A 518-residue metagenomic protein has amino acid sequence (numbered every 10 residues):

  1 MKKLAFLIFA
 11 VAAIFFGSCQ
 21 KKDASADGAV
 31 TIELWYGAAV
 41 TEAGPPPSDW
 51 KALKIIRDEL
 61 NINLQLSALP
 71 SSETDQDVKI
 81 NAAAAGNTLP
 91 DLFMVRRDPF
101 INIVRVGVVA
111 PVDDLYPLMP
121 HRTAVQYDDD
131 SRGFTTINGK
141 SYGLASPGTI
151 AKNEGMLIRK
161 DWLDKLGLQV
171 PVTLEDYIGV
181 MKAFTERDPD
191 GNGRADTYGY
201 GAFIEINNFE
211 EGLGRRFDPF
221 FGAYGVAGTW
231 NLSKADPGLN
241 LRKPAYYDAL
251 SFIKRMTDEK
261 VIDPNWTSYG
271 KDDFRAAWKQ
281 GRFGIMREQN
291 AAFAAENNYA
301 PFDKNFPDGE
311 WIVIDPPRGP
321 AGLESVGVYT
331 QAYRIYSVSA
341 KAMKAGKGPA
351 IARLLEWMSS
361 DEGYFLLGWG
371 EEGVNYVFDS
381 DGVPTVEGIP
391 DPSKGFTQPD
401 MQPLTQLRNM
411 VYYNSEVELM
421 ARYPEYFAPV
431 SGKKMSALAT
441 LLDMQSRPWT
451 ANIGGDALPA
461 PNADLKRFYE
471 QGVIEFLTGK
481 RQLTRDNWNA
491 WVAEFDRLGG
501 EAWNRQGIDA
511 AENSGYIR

Functional and structural regions predicted by a protein language model:
M1-L4: Positively charged n-region of N-terminal signal peptides that target proteins for export
L7-F15: Bacterial N-terminal signal peptides
C19-D176, F221, G225-G228, P237-L239 (+3 more regions): Conserved N-terminal structural module of periplasmic/extracytoplasmic solute-binding proteins
A38-D49, D164-V170, I204-I262, F293-T330: Extracytoplasmic/periplasmic substrate-binding proteins
N63-L69, P264-N265, I312-I314: General small-molecule cofactor/ligand-binding pocket signal
R97-Q126, D130, M181-F184, A195-T229 (+1 more regions): Carboxylate/His-rich catalytic cores and anion/metal-binding grooves
T136-G212, W230-A277, R282, M286-Q289 (+4 more regions): Helix-loop-helix "hinge/cap" segment bordering the ligand-binding cleft or interdomain interface
R353-T478: Conserved small-residue motifs centered on glycine
